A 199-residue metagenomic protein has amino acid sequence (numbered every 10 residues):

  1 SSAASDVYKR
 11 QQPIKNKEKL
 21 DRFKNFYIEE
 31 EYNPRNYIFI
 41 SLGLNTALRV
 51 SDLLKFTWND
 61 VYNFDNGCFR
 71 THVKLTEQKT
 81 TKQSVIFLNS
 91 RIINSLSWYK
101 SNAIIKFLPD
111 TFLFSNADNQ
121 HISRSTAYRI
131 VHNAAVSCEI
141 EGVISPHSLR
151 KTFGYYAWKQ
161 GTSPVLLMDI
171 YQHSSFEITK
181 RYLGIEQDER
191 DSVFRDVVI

Functional and structural regions predicted by a protein language model:
S1-Y8: Short, small-residue-biased leader/transition segments that mark boundaries at the very start of proteins
Q12, Q78-S97, D110-H132: C-terminal catalytic core of Y-nucleophile DNA break-rejoin enzymes
K17-T46, V50: Basic, Lys/Arg- and aromatic-enriched nucleic-acid-binding interface segment
N36, E141-A157: Short basic/aromatic active-site micro-motif
D52-L54, V143-I144, G154, T162-H173 (+1 more regions): Active-site-proximal segment of tyrosine recombinases
K55-Q83, I92: Conserved tyrosine-mediated DNA breakage-rejoining catalytic core shared by Y-recombinases
K55-Y62, M168-S174, L183-I185, V198: A short, basic/aromatic helix-end/turn motif that makes direct DNA contacts
L75-E77, T81, H173-D196: Catalytic-site neighborhood detector that most strongly recognizes the C-terminal catalytic loop/helix of tyrosine
